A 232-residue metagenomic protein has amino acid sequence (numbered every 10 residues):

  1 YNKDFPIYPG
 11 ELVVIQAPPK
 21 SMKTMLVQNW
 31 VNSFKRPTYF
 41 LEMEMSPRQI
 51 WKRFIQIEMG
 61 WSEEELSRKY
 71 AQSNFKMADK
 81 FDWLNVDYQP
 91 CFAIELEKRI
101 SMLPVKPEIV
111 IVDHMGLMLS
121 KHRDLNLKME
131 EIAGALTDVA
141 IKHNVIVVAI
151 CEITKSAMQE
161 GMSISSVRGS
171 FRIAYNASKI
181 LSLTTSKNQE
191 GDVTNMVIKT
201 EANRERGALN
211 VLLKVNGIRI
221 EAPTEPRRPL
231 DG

Functional and structural regions predicted by a protein language model:
N2-D4, M25, N29, R36-K106 (+4 more regions): Cytosolic-facing regulatory segments adjacent to core modules
Y8-V13: Pre-Walker A (Motif I) flank of P-loop NTPase domains
Q16-A17: The Walker A (P-loop) glycine that initiates the GxxxxGKT/S ATP-binding motif of P-loop NTPases
M22: Conserved glycine(s) of the Walker
M43-M45, V145, A149-E152: Conserved H-loop
N85-D87, L119-E130, Q159-S165: Flexible beta-alpha connector loops of hexameric P-loop NTPases
I94-V110, V139-H143, K155-G232: C-terminal regions of RecA-like/P-loop NTPase motor modules
P107-I146: Helical hairpin unit composed of two closely spaced alpha helices linked by a short loop
